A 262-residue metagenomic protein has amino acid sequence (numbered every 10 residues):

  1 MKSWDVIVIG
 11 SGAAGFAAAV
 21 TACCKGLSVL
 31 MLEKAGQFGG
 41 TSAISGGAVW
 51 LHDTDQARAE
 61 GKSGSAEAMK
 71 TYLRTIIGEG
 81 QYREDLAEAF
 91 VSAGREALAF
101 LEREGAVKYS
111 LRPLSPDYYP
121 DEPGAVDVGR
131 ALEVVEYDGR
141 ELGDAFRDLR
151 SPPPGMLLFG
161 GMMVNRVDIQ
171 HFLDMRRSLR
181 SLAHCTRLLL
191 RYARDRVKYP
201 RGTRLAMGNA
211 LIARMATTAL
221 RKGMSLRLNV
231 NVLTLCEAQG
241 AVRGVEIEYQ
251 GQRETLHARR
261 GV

Functional and structural regions predicted by a protein language model:
K2-W4, Q250-G261: Core beta-strand elements of the Rossmann-like FAD/NAD(P) dinucleotide-binding domain in flavoenzyme oxidoreductases
V6-M31: N-terminal Rossmann-like FAD-binding beta1-loop-alpha1 element of flavoenzymes
G15-F16, R260-V262: Extended, hydrophobic alpha-helical segments in both membrane/secreted and soluble proteins
K34-S225: Conserved N-terminal/central alpha/beta ligand/cofactor-binding core
I77-R83, I247-T255: A structured beta-alpha segment of the ubiquitous adenosine-cofactor-binding alpha/beta core
L220, T234-C236, E246: Accessory "access/gating" subregions that flank catalytic or transport cores
L228-V242: A conserved short coil-to-beta-strand element within the FAD-binding core of flavoproteins
